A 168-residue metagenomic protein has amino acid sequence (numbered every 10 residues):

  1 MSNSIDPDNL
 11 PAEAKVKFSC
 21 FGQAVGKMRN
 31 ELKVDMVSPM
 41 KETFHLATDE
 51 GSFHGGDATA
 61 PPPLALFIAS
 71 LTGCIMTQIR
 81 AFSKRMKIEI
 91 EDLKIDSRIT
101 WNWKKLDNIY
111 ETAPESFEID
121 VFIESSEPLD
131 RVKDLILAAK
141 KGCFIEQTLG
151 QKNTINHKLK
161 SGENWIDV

Functional and structural regions predicted by a protein language model:
M1-A69, A81-V168: Extended beta-strand/beta-hairpin segments
T77-Q78: Short, well-ordered amphipathic alpha-helical segments that serve as non-catalytic structural scaffolds within diverse
